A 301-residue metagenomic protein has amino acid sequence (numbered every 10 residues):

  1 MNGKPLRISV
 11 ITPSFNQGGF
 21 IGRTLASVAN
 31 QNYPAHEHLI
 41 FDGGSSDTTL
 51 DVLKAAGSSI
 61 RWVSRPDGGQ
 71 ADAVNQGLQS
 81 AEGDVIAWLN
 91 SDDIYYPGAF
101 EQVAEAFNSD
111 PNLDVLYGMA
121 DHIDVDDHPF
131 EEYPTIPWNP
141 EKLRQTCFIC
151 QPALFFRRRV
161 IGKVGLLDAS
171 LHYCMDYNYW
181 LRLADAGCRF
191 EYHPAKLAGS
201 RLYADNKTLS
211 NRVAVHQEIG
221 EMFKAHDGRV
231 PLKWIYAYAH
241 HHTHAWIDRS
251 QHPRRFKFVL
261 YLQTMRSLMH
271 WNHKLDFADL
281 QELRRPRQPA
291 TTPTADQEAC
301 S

Functional and structural regions predicted by a protein language model:
M1-A29: N-proximal low-complexity "stem/linker" segments adjacent to membrane-targeting elements
P5-I8, A29-I40, T48, S58-R61: Short loop->beta transition adjacent to catalytic acidic/histidine clusters or analogous donor-positioning motifs
G19-G22, D47-A55, G98: Acidic helix N-cap motif at the loop->helix transition within catalytic regions of sugar-transfer enzymes
P34, D42-D51, P66, N90: A conserved acidic beta->alpha catalytic loop
R65-A81: Glycine-rich, basic loop-to-helix element that forms the pyrophosphate-binding segment of sugar-nucleotide handling
I86: Short aromatic/hydrophobic "clamp" motif used to bind/position activated sugar donors
I94, G98-F130: Conserved donor NDP-sugar-binding/catalytic core segment of glycosyltransferases
E132-E218, M222: Conserved nucleotide-sugar donor-binding catalytic segment
